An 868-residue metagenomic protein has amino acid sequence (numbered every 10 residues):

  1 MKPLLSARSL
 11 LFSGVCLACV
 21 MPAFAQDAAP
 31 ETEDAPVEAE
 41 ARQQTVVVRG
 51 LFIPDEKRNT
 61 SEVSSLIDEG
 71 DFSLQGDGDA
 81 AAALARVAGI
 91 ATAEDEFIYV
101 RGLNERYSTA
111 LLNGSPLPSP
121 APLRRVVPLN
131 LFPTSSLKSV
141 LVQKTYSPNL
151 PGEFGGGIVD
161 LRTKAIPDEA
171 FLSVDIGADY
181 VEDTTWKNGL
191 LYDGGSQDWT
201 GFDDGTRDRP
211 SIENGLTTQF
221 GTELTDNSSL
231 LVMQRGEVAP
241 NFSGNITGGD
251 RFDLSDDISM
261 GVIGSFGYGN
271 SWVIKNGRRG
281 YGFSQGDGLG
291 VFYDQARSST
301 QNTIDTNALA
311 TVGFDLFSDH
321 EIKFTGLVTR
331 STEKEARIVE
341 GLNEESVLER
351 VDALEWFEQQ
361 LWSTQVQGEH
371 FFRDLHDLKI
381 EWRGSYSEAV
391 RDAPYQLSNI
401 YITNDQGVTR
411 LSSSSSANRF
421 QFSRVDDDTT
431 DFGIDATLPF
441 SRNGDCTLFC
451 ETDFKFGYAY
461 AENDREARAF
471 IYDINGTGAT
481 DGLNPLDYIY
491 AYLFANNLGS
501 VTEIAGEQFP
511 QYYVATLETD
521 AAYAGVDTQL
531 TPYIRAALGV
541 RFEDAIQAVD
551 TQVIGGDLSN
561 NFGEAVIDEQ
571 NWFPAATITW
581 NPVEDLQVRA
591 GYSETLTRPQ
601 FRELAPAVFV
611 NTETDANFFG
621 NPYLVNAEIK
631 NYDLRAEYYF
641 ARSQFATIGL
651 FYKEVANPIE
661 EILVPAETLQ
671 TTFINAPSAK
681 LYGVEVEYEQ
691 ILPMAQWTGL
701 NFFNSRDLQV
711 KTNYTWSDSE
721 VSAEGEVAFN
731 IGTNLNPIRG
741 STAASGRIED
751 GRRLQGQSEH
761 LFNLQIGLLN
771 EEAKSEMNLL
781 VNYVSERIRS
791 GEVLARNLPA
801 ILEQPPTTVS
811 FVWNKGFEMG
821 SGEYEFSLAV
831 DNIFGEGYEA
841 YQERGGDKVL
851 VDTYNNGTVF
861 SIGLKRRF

Functional and structural regions predicted by a protein language model:
A35-E38, V46-E94, Y99-R101, L117-L123 (+5 more regions): N-terminal plug
Y99-T145, D175-D183, G189-Y192: Periplasmic plug
S119, L131-D175, L231, S255: A beta-strand signature from Gram-negative outer-membrane beta-barrel systems, especially the internal plug domain
T225-R337, W356-T364, P574-T577: Transmembrane beta-barrel wall of Gram-negative outer-membrane proteins
K379-S398, L448, D453-K455, E466-R468 (+4 more regions): Membrane-embedded beta-barrel scaffold of Gram-negative outer-membrane proteins
N418-V425, D435-T437, S441-N443, E451-F454 (+4 more regions): Conserved C-terminal beta-signal and adjacent last beta-strands/turns of outer-membrane beta-barrel proteins
V425, D431-D435, G482-L493, F619-V625 (+3 more regions): Outer membrane beta-barrel strand-and-loop segments of large Gram-negative receptors, especially TonB-dependent
L650-E654, Q670-G791: Gram-negative outer-membrane beta-barrel transporters
